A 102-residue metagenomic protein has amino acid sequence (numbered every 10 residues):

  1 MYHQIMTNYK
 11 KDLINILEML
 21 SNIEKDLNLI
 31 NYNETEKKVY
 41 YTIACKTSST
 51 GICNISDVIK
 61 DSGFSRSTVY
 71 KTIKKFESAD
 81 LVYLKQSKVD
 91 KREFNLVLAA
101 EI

Functional and structural regions predicted by a protein language model:
N15-I30: Short, Lys/Arg-enriched N-terminal segment that forms or immediately precedes the first helix of a structured domain
I30-T35, N54, S87-I102: Short, cationic-aromatic polyanion-contact patches
T35-I43: Short alpha-helical "packing" element that flanks the helix-turn-helix/winged-helix DNA-binding module
C45-T50: Short helix-capping/hinge SLiMs at alpha-helix to coil transitions
G51-G63, F76: A short alpha-helical element within helix-turn-helix/winged-helix DNA-binding domains across DNA-binding proteins
S65-T68: Short coil turns linking two alpha-helices in DNA-binding domains
T72: Residues in the recognition helix of alpha-helical DNA-binding motifs
E77-S87: A short, conserved structural fragment
